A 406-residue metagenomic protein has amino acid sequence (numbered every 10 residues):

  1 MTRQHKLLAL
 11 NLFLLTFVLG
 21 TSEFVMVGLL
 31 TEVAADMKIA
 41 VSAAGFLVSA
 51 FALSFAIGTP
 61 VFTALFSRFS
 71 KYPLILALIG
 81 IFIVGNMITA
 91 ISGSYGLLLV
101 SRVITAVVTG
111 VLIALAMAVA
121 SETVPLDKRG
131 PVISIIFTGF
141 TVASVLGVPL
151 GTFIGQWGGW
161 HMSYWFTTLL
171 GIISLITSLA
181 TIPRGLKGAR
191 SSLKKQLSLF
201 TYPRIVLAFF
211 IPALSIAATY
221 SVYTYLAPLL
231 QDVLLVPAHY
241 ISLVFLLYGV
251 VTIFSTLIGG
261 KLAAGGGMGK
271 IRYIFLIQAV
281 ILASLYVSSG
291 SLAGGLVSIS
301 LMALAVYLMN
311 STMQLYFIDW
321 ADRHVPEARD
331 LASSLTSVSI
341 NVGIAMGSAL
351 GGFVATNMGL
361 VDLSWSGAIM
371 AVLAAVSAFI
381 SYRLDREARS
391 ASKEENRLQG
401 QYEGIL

Functional and structural regions predicted by a protein language model:
L8-A44, T59-F62, V222-P228: Extracytoplasmic
K38, S70, I91-L97, V108 (+2 more regions): Helix-breaking motifs and short loop linkers at transmembrane-helix boundaries and internal kinks in secondary membrane
I57-G96: Conserved MFS/SLC helix-loop-helix module at the cytosolic interface between two early adjacent transmembrane helices
T59-S70, S255-G267: Helix-to-loop junctions at the C-terminal end of transmembrane segments in multipass secondary transporters
I81-I88, G93-T105, A293-L301: Paired small-residue
Y95-L97, P125-I182, L207, P212-S215 (+2 more regions): Helix-loop-helix hairpin linking two adjacent transmembrane segments in secondary transporters
S101-G139: Cytoplasmic helix-loop-helix junction between adjacent transmembrane helices in 12-TM secondary transporters
W320-M358: A late C-terminal transmembrane helix in Major Facilitator Superfamily
